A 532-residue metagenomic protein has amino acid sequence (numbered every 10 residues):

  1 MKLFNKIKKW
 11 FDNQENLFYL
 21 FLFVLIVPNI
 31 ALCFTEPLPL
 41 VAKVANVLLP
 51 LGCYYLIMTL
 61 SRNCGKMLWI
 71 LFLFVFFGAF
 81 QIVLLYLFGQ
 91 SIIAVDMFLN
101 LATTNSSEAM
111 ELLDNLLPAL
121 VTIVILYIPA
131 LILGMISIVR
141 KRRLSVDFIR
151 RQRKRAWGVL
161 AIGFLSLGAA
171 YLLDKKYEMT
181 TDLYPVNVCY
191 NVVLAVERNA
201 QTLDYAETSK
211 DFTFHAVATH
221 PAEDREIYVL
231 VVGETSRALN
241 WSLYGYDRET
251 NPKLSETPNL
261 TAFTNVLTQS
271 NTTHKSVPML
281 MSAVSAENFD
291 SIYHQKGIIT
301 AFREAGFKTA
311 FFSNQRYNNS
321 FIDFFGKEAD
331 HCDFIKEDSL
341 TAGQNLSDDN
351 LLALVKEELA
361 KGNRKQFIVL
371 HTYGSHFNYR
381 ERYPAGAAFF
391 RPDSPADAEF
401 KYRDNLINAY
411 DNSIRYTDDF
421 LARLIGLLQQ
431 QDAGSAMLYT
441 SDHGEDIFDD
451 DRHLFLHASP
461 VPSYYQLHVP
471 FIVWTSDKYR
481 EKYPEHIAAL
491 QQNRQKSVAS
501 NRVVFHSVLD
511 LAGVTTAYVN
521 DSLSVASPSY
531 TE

Functional and structural regions predicted by a protein language model:
M1-Y184: Transmembrane and membrane-interface helices of multi-pass, inner-membrane envelope-modifying transferases
Y54-Y55, A353-K356, S394-M437, V473 (+2 more regions): A long, amphipathic alpha-helix that forms part of the scaffold/cap immediately adjacent to metal-dependent active
I162-L230, T235-D397, K496, S500-T531: Active-site-proximal alpha/beta segments of enzymes that process anionic O-linked groups
V229-L230, S413-L456, F505: Metal-dependent active-site segment of extracytoplasmic phospho-/sulfohydrolases and closely related
G245-E249, A433-G434, T440-P484, D521: Histidine-centered active-site microenvironments of extracellular/periplasmic hydrolases and transferases
D290-H294, D404-R415, S459-L467, R480-V508 (+1 more regions): A short beta-strand-to-alpha-helix junction
F311-S313, F367-G374, D411-I414, A436-S441 (+1 more regions): Short beta-strand segments
A385-N405, Y479-A488: Flexible internal linker/loop segments at domain or repeat junctions
